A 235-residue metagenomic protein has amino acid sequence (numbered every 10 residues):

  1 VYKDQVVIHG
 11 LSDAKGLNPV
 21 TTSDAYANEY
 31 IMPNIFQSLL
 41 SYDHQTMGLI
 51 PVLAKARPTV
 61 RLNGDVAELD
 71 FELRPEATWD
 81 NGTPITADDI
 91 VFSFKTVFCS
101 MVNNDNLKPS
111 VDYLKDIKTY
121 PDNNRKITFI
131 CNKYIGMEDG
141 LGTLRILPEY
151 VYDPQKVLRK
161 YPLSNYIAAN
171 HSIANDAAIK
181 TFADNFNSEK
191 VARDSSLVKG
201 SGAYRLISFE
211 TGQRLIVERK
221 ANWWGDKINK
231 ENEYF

Functional and structural regions predicted by a protein language model:
Y2-S12, A67-F71, I90-S93, I127-F129 (+2 more regions): Short, well-ordered beta-strand elements
H9-G64, K95, K199: N-terminal lobe/hinge region of extracytoplasmic solute-binding protein
A14-T22, M47-I50, D80-N81, M137-G140 (+2 more regions): Short, solvent-exposed loop/turn elements at domain surfaces
A56-N104, T128: Aromatic- and charge-enriched surface segment that lines or borders ligand/interaction sites
F71-P75, R125-I135, I216-A221: Short, hydrophobic/aromatic-enriched beta-strand segments in well-ordered soluble domains
K108-T181, E210: Surface-exposed binding/hinge segments that line and control ligand-binding clefts or catalytic entry sites
I179-F209: Alpha-helix-centered segments that form part of catalytic cores
V191-S195, N222-F235: Ligand-site clamp/hinge motif
